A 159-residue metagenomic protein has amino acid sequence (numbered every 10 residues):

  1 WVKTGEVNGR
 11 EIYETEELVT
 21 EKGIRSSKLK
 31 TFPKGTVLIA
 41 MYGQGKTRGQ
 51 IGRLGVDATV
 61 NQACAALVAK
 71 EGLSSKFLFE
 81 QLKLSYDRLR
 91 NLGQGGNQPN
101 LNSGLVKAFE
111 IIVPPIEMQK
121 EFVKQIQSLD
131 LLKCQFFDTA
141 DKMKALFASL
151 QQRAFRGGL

Functional and structural regions predicted by a protein language model:
V2: ATP-grasp fold ATP-binding core
G5-K34, V60: Sequence-specific dsDNA recognition surfaces
N8-E14, K34, R53-D57, A65-V113: Basic, amphipathic alpha-helical recognition segments used for DNA target recognition
R25-S26, G95, C134: Short, solvent-exposed loop/turn positions at domain surfaces that link secondary-structure elements or cap domain
K28-L29, Q50, D87-L89, S103 (+1 more regions): Feature detects amphipathic, helix-rich regulatory segments
I39-A40: A generic structural signal for residues embedded in beta-strands
K46-R53: Short, Lys/Arg- and Gly-enriched loop/turn segments at beta-strand edges
R88, A108-L159: Amphipathic alpha-helical coiled-coil/heptad-repeat segments
